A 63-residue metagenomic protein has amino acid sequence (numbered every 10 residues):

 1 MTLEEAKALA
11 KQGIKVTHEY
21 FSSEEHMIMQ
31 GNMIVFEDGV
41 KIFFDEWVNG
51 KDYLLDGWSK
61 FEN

Functional and structural regions predicted by a protein language model:
M1-N63: Structural boundary micro-motifs
